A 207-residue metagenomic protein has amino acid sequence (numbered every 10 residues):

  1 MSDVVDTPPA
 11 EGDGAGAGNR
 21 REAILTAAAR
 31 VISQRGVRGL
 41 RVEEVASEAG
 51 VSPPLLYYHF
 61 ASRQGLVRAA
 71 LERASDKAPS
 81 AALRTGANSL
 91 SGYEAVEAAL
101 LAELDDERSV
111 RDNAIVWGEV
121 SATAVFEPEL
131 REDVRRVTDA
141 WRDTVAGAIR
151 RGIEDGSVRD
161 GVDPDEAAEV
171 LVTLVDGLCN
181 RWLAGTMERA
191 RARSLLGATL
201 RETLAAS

Functional and structural regions predicted by a protein language model:
M1-N19: N-terminal intrinsically disordered/low-complexity leader segments
R20-A23, A27-G65, A69: Helix-turn-helix
Q34-R38, V110, D155: Short coil/turn segments at alpha/beta junctions that flank glycine-rich nucleotide-binding fingerprints
A61-G65, A87-L90, R108, D112 (+4 more regions): Residues in soluble alpha-helical coiled-coils and helical-bundle/repeat scaffolds
A69, S80-A114, P164-L171, R193: Hydrophobic alpha-helical connector segments
E72-A78: Short, basic, alpha-helical segments at the C-terminal edge of helix-turn-helix-like DNA-binding modules
E94, R111, E129-R135, D139 (+2 more regions): Hydrophobic/aromatic-rich alpha-helical bundle segments in the mid-to-C-terminal region
A98-G147: Short secondary-structure transition hinges
